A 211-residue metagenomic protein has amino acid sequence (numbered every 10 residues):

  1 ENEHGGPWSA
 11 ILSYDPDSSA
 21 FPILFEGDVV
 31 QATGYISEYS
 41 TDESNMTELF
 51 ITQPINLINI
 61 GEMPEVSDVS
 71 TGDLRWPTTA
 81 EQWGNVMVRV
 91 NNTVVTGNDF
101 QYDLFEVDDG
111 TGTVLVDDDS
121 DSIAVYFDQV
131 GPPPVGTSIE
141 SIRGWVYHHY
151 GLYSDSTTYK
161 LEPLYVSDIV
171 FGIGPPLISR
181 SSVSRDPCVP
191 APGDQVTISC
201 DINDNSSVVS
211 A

Functional and structural regions predicted by a protein language model:
E1-I178, S184-S199, N205: Extended non-catalytic accessory segments flanking core domains
A191, S210-A211: Contiguous segments within soluble domain cores/interaction surfaces
D204-S210: Extracellular acidic loop/turn motifs
